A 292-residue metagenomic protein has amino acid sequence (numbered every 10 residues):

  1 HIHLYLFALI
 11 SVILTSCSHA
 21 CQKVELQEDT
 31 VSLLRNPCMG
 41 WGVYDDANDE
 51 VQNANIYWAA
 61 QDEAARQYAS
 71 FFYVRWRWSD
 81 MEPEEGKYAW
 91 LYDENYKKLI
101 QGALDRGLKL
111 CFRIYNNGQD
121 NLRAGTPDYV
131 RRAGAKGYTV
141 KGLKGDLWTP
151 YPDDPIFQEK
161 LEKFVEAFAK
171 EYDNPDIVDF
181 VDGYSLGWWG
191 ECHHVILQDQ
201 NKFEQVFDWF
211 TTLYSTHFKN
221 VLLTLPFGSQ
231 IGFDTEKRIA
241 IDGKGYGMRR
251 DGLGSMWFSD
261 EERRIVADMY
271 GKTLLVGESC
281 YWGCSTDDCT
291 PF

Functional and structural regions predicted by a protein language model:
H1-L6: Bacterial N-terminal signal peptides that target proteins for export
F7-S11: Hydrophobic helical h-region of N-terminal Sec-dependent signal peptides in bacterial secretory/periplasmic proteins
T15-S16: C-terminal motif of bacterial Sec signal peptides marking the signal peptidase cleavage site
V24-W58, Y68-S70, L104-L108, F180-F292: Catalytic-core regions of glycoside hydrolase
N55, L91-E94, K163: A Trp-anchored, charged/polar loop motif used as the substrate-binding/catalytic surface of acyl/ester-handling
Q61-G142, F203-L213, F218-V221: Aromatic-lined substrate-binding rim segments of carbohydrate-active enzymes
K136-Q200: Active-site groove signature of glycoside hydrolases
